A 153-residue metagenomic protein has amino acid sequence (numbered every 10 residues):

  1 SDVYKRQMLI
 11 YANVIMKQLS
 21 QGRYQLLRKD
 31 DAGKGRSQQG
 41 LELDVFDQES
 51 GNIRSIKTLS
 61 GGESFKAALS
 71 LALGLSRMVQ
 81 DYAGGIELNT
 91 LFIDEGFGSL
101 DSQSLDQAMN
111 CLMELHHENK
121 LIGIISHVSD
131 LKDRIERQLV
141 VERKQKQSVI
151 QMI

Functional and structural regions predicted by a protein language model:
S1-I153: Terminal ABC-like ATPase head and other globular end-domains that cap long coiled-coil arms in SMC/Rad50/SbcC-family
